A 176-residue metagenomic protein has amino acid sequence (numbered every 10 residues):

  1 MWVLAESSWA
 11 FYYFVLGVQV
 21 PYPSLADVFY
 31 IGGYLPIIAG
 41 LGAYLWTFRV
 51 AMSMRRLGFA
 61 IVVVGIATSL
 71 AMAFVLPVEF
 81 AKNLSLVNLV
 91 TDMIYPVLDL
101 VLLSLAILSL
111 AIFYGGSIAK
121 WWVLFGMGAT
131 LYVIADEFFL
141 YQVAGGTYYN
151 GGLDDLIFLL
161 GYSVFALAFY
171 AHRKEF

Functional and structural regions predicted by a protein language model:
M1-F176: Polytopic alpha-helical membrane-helix bundles and their juxtamembrane interface segments in multi-pass membrane
